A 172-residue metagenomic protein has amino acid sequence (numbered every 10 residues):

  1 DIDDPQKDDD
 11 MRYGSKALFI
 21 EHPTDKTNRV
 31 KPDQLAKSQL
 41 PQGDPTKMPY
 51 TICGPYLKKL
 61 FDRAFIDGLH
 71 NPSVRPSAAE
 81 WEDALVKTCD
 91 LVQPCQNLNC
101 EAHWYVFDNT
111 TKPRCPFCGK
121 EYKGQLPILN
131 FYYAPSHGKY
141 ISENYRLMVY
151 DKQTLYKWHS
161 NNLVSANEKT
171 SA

Functional and structural regions predicted by a protein language model:
D1-K58: Conserved C-lobe activation region of Hanks-type protein kinase-like domains
I52, L57-V92: Terminal C-lobe "cap" of eukaryotic-type protein kinase domains
D90-C100, P127-Y132: Disulfide-bonded cysteine-rich modules in secreted/extracellular proteins, activating on the conserved Cys frameworks
C95-L98, K112-C118: Short cysteine-rich clusters marking metal-coordination/redox-active sites
N99-N109, Y122-Q125: Cys/His-rich microdomains that often coordinate metals
D108-N109, P113-P116, P135-S136: Electropositive, glycine-dotted interaction segments that contact anionic polymers or phosphate-rich ligands
F117-L129: Short Cys/His-rich micro-motifs in 6-15 aa windows
V149-A172: Forkhead-associated
